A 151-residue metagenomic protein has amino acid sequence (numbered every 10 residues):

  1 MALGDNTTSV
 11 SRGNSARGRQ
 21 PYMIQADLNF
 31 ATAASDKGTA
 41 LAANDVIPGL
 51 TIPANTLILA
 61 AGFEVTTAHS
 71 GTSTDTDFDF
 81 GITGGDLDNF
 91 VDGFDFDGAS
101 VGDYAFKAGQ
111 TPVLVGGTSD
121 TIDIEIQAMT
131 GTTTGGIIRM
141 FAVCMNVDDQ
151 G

Functional and structural regions predicted by a protein language model:
A2-G151: Surface-exposed, low-hydrophobicity beta-strand/loop segments enriched in small/polar/acidic residues
